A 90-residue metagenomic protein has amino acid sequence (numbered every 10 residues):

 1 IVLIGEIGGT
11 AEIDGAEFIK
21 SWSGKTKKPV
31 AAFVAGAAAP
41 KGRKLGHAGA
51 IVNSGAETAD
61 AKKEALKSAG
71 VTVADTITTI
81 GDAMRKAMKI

Functional and structural regions predicted by a protein language model:
V2-I90: Catalytic-core regions of core metabolic enzymes, especially those transforming organic acids/acyl-group intermediates
